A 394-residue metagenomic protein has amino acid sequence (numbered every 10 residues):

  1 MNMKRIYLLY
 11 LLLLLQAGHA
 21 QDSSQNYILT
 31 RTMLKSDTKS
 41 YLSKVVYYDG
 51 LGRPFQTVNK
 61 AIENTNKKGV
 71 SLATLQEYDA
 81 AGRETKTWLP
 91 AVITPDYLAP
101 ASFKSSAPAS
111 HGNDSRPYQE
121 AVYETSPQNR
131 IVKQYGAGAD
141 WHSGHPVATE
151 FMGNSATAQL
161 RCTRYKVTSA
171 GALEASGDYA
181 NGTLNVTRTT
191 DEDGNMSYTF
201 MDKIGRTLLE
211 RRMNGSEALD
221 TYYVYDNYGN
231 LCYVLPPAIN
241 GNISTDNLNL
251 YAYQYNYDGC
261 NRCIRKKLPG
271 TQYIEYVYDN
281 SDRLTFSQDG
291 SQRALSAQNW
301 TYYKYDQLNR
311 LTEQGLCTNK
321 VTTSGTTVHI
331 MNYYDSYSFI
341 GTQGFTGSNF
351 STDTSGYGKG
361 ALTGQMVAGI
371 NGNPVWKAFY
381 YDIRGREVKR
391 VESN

Functional and structural regions predicted by a protein language model:
M1-S24: Bacterial Sec-dependent N-terminal signal peptides
A20-N394: Beta-strand elements of repeat-based all-beta scaffolds
